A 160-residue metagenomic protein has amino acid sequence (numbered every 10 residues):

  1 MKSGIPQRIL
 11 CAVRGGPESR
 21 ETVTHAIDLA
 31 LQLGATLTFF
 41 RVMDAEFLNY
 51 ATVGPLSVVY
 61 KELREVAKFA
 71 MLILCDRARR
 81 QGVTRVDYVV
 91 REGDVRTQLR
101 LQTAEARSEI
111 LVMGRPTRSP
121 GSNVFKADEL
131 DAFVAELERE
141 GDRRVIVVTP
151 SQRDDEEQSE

Functional and structural regions predicted by a protein language model:
M1-G4, D76-L111, Q152-E160: Structural beta-alpha unit
K2-V53, E140: Small/aliphatic-rich secondary-structure junction motif
T22, N49-T52, R100-L101, N123-F125 (+1 more regions): Short, well-ordered secondary-structure micro-motifs
T38-F40, D87-R91, I146-V148: General small-molecule cofactor/ligand-binding pocket signal
R41-F69, D155-E160: Acidic, proline/glycine-rich short linear motifs
G54-V58, A104-A106, L130: Short, hinge-like loop/turn segments at secondary-structure boundaries
I110-E136, D155-E157: Glycine-rich, Arg-bearing micro-motifs that act as flexible, cationic patches
A135-E156: Short, flexible loop segments at boundaries between secondary-structure elements
